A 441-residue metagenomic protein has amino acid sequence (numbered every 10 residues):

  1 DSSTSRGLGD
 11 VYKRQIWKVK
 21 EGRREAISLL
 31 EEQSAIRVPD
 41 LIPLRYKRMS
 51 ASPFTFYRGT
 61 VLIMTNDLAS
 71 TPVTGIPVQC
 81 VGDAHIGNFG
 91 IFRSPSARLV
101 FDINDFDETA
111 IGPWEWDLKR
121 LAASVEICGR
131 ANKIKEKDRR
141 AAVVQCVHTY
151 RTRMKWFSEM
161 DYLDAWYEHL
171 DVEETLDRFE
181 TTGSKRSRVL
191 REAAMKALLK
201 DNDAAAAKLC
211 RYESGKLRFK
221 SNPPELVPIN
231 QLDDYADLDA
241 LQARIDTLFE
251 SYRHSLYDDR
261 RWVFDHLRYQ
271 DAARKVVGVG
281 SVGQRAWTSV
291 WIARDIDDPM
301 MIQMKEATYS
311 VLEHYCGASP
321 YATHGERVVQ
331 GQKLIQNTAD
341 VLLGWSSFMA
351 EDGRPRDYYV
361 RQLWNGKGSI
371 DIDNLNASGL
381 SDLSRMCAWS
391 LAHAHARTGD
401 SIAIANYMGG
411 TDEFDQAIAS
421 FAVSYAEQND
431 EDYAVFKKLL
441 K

Functional and structural regions predicted by a protein language model:
T4, D10-V81, I86-L198, L248-K441: Conserved ATP-binding subdomain of kinase catalytic cores across diverse folds
L170-T247: Long, low-complexity segments enriched in small/aliphatic residues
